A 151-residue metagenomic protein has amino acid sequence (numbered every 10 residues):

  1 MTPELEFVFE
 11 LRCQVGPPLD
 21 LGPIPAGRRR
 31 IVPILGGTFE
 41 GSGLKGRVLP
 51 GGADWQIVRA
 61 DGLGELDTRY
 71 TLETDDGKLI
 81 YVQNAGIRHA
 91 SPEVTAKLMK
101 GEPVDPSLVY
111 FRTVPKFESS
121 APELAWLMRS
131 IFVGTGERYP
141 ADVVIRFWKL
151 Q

Functional and structural regions predicted by a protein language model:
M1-Q151: Beta-strand-enriched cores of mature, soluble protein domains
